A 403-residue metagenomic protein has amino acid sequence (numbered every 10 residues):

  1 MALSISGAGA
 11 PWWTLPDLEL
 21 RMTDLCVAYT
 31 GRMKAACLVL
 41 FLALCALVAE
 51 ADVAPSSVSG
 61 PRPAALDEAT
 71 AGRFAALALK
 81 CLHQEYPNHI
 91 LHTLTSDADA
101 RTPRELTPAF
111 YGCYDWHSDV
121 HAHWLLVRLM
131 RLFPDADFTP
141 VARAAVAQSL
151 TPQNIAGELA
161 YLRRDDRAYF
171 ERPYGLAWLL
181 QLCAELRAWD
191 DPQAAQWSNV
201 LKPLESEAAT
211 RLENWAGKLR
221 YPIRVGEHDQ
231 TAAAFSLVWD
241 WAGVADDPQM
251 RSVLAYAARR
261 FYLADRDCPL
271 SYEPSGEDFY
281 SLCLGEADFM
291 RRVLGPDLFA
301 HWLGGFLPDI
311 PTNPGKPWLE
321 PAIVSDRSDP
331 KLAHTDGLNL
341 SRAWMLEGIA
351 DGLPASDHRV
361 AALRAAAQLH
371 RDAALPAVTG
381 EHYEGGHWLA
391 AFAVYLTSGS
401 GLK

Functional and structural regions predicted by a protein language model:
W12-W13: Tryptophan (W) side chains
C37-A46: Bacterial N-terminal signal peptides
V53, V58-Y111: Low-complexity, Ser/Thr/Pro/Gly-enriched N-terminal "stalk/linker" regions
V58-L66, A76-K80, V120-A136, A177-Q193 (+4 more regions): Well-ordered alpha-helical scaffold segments within catalytic/enzyme domains
P63-E68, P103-V120, A160-L176, K218-T231 (+3 more regions): Solvent-exposed loop and edge beta-strand segments that line ligand/cofactor-binding and catalytic clefts
E105-P108, V120, L129-A242: Extended ligand-binding groove/face enriched in aromatic
G243-W388: Long, repeat-rich segments with strong aromatic
